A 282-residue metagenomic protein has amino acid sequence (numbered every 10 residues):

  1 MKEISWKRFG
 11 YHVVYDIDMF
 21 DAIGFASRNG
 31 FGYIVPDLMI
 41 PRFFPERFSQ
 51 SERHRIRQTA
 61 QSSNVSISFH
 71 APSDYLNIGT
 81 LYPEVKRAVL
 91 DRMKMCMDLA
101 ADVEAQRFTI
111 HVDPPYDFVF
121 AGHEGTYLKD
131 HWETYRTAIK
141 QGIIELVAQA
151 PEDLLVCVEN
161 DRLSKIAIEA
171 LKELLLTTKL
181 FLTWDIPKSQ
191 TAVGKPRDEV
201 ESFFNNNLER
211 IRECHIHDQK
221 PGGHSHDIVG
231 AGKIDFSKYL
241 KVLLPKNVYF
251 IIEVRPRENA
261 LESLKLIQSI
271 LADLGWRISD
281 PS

Functional and structural regions predicted by a protein language model:
M1-M95, A101, F181, D273-S282: N-terminal pre-domain/capping segments
K2-S5, G24-S27, I78-G79, L90 (+4 more regions): Histidine-acidic metal/acid-base catalytic patches
H12-D16, D37-P41, P72-D74, D113-P115 (+4 more regions): Active-site beta-loop-alpha junctions enriched in small/polar residues
D16, F20, Q50, H54 (+7 more regions): Non-membrane alpha-helical structural segments and their capping/turn regions in soluble enzymes
R42-F48, T126-Y127, P196-D198, S225-I228: Short, flexible/disordered intra-domain loops and linkers
R53-D74, T137-P151, F236-V242: Alpha-helix-loop-beta-strand connector modules within alpha/beta enzyme cores
Q61-S62, I78-F181: Active-site acidic/histidine proton-transfer and metal-coordination neighborhood in alpha/beta enzyme cores
